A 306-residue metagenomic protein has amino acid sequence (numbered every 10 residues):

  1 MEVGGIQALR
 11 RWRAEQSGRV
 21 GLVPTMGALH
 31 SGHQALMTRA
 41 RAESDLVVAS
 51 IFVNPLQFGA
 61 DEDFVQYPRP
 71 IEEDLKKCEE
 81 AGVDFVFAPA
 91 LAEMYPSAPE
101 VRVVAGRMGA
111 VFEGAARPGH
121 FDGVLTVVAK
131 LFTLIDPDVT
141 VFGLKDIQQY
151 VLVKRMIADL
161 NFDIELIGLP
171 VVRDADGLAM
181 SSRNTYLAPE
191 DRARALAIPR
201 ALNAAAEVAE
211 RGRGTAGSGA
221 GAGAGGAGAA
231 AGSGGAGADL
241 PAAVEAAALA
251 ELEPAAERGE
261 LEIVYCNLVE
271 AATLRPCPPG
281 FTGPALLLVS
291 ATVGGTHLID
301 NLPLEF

Functional and structural regions predicted by a protein language model:
M1-G219, G226-L261, V269, T273 (+2 more regions): Nucleotidyltransferase catalytic core that binds NTPs
L46, P284-L286: Structural motif
G259, G280-G283: A structural signal for short secondary-structure junctions
V264-F281, L288: A conserved acidic, glycine/proline-rich C-terminal tail/linker
L286-F306: Generic C-terminus detector
